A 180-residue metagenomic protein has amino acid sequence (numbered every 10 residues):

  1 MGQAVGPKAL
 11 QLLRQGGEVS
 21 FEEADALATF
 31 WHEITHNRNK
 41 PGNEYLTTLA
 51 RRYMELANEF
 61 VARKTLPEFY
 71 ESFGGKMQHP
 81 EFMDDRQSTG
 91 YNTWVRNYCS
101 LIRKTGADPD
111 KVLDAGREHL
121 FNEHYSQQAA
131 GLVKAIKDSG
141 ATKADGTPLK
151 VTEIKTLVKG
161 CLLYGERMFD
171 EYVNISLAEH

Functional and structural regions predicted by a protein language model:
M1-L27, W31-E44: Active-site scaffold of zinc-dependent metalloenzymes
M1-R14, L66-G74, A135-A141: Short regulatory "switch" loops immediately downstream of catalytic or recognition motifs within protein catalytic
T35, N39-N43, V61-E71, R103-G106: Hydrophobic/aromatic-lined pockets within catalytic cores
R38-P41, F69, P80, A129 (+1 more regions): Structural signature of transmembrane alpha-helix termini at the membrane-water interface
T48-W94: Post-HExxH zinc-binding segment in Zn-dependent metallohydrolases
S88-H180: Pan-zinc metallopeptidase signature
